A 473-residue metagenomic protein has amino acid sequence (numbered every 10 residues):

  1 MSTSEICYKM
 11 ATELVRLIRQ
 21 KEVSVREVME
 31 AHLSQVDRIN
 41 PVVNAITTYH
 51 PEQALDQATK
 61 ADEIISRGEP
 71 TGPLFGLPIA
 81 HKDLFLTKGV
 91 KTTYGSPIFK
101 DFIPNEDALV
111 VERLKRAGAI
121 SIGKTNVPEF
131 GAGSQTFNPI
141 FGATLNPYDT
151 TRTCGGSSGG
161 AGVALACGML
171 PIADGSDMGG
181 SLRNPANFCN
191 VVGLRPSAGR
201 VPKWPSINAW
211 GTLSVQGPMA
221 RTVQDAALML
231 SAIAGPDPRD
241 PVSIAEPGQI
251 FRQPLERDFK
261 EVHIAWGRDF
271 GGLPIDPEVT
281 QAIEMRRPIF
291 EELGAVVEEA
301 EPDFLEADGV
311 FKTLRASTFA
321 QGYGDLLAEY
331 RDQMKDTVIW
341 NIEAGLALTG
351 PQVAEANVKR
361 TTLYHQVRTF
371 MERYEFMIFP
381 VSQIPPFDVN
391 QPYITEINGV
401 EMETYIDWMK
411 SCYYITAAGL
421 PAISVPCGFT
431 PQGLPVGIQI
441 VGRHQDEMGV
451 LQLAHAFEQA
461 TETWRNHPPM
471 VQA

Functional and structural regions predicted by a protein language model:
M1-L55, E292, Q352, N466-A473: An N-terminal boundary/leader segment
E13-Q20, F99-F102, S214-R221, I342-L348 (+1 more regions): Short, well-ordered beta-strand elements within core beta-sheets of diverse protein domains
V25-M29, T59, I250, I275-E301 (+2 more regions): Acyltransferase
H32, A54, G76, K82 (+7 more regions): Conserved hydrophobic/aromatic pocket- or pore-lining residues that grip, position, or stack substrates in active sites
R38, E112, R116, A166-L273 (+7 more regions): Structural helix-boundary/capping segments
E52-D62, G118-A119: Long amphipathic alpha-helix in the N-terminal Rossmann-like dinucleotide-binding domain of NAD(P)-dependent
L74-Q216, D269, V381-V400, P469: Short glycine/serine-rich loop/turn segments
L74-Y94, Q253-G267, L314-R368, P380-P385 (+2 more regions): Short helix-loop capping/hinge segments that flank enzyme active sites or metal/cofactor-binding pockets
